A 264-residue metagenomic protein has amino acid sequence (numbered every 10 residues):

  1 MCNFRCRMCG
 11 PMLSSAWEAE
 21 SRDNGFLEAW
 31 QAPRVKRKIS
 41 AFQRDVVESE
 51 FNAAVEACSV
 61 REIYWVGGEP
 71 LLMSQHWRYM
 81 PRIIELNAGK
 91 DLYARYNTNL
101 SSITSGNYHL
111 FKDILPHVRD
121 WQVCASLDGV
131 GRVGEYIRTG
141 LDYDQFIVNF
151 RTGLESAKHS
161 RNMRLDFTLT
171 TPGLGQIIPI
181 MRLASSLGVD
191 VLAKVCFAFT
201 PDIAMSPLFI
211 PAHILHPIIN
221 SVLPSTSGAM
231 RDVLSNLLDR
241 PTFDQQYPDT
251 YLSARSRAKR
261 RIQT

Functional and structural regions predicted by a protein language model:
M1, M12-V46, C58-S74, L86-G106 (+3 more regions): Core AdoMet radical
M1-I39, E56-A57, M230-T264: N-terminal pre-core extensions flanking Radical SAM catalytic domains
C9-M12, Y79, I83: Hydrophobic residues on the short alpha-helix immediately C-terminal to a glycine-rich phosphate/catalytic loop
S49-E56: Conserved acidic catalytic loop of the alpha/beta-hydrolase fold
Q75-P81, S105-I114, Q176-I178: Distinct, well-ordered alpha-helical segments
R82-N87, S156-A157: Short, acidic, metal-binding catalytic loop of nucleotide-sugar glycosyltransferases
Y93-R95, P116-L127, G131, Y143-R261: Conserved C-terminal portion of the radical SAM core fold that forms the substrate/S-adenosylmethionine-binding
